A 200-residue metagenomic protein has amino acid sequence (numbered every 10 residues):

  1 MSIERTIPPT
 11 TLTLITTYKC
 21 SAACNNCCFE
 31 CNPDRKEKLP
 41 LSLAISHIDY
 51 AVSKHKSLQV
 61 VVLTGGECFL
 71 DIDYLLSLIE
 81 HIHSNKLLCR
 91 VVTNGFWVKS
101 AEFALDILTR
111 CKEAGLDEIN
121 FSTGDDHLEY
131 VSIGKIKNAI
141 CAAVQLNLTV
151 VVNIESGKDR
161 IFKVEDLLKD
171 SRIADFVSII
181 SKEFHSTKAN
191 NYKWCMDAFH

Functional and structural regions predicted by a protein language model:
M1-T93, V98-F103, E118: Conserved alpha-helical substructure of the radical SAM core
V52, L108-T109: Short amphipathic alpha-helix with an adjacent loop that forms part of the alpha/beta core around
Y74-L78, D106, K135-A139: A short acidic, amphipathic alpha-helical/loop segment
T109, E113-H200: Radical SAM enzyme [4Fe-4S]-AdoMet core and its adjacent flexible, acidic and glycine-rich loops/tails across
